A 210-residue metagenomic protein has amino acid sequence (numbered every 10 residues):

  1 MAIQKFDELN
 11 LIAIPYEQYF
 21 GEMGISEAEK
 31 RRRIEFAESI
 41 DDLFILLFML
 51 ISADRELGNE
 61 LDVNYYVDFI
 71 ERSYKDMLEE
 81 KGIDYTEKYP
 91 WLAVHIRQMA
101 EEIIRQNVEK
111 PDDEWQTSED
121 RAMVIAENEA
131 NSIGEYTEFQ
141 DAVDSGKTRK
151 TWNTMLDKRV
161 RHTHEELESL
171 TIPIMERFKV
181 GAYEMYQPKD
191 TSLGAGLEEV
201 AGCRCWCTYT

Functional and structural regions predicted by a protein language model:
M1-T148, T208-T210: N-terminal leader/targeting and assembly helices and adjacent pre-domain segments
D120-T210: Acidic, glycine-rich two-metal-ion catalytic cores of nucleic acid-processing enzymes
